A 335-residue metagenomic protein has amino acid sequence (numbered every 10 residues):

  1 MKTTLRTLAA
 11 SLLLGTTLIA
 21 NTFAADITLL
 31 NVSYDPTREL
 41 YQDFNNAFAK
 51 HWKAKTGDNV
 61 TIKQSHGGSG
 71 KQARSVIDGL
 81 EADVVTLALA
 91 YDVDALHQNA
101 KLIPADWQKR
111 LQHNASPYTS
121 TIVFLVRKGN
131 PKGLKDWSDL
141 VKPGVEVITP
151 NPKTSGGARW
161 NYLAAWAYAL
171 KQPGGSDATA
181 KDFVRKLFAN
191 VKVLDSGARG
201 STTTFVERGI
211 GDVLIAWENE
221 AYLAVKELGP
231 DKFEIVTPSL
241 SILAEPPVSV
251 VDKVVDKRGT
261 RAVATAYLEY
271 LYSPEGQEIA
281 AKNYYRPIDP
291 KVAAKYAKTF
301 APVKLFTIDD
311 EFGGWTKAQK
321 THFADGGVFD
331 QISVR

Functional and structural regions predicted by a protein language model:
M1-A9: Bacterial N-terminal signal peptides that target proteins for export
A9-N21: Bacterial N-terminal signal peptides
A25-S155, K298, S333-R335: N-terminal segment of the mature folded domain
V32-Y34, V126-K128, E146-P173, F188-V191 (+1 more regions): Short beta-strand->loop
T121-N130, E245-A262, I279-N283: A bilobed periplasmic-binding-protein/Venus flytrap-type ligand-binding module shared by bacterial periplasmic
G129-K135, T154, A167-G175, V254-R261: Short helix-loop capping/hinge motifs at secondary-structure junctions, enriched in acidic/polar residues
Q172-S239: Ligand-binding pocket segment of bilobal, Venus flytrap-like solute-binding proteins
V255-R335: Extracellular/periplasmic juxtamembrane helices and adjacent flexible linkers that interface with membrane partners
